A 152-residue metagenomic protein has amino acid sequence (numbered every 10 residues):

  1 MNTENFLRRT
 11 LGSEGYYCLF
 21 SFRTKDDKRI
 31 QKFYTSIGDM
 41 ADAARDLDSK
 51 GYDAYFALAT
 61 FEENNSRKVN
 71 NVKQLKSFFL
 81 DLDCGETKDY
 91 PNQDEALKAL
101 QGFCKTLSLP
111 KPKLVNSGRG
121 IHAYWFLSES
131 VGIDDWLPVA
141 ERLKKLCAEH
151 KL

Functional and structural regions predicted by a protein language model:
M1-S77, C84-D94: DNA replication initiation on ssDNA origins
L7-G15, D48, C104, S108 (+2 more regions): Generic secondary-structure transition motif, activating predominantly at the C-termini of alpha-helices
I30, V69-V72, V115, V131 (+1 more regions): Extended aliphatic helical segments
A41-A44, A54-A59, A96-A99, S117 (+3 more regions): A sequence-composition feature that detects small, non-aromatic residues
N64-N70, Q101-N116, L152: Catalytic micro-motifs at enzyme active sites that drive phosphoryl/nucleotidyl and oxygen chemistry
S77-L80, C104, L109-D135: Histidine-centered divalent-metal-coordination microenvironment in nucleic-acid enzymes
D89-T106, L127-L152: Helical (often loop-to-helix) elements that flank the catalytic cores of nucleotide-handling enzymes
